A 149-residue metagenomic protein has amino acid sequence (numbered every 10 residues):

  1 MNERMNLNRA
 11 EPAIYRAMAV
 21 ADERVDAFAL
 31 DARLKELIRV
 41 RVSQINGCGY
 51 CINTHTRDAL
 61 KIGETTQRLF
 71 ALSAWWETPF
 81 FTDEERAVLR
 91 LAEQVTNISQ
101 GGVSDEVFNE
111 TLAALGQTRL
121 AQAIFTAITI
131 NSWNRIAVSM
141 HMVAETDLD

Functional and structural regions predicted by a protein language model:
M1-D149: Hydrophobic alpha-helical segments
